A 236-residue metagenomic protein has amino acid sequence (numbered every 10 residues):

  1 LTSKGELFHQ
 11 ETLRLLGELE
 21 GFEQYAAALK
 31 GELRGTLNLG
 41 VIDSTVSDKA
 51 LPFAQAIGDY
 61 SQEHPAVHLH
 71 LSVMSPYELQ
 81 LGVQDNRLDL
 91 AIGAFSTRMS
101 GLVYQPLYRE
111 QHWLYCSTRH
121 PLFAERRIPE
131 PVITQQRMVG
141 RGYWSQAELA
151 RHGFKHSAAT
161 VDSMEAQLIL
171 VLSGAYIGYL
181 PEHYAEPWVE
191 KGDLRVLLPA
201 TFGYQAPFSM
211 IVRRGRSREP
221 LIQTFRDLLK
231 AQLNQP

Functional and structural regions predicted by a protein language model:
L1-L19, A26-L29: Basic, amphipathic "hinge/linker" alpha-helix immediately C-terminal to the N-terminal HTH DNA-binding motif
K4-E11, P52, S217-A231: Short amphipathic alpha-helical coupling segments at ligand-binding clamshell hinges and other catalytic/signaling
E32-E63: N-terminal winged-helix
T36-I42, A91, V139, G178 (+1 more regions): Short, well-ordered beta-strand segments
S72, Y77-R87, M164-A175: Short helices/loops that flank or line small-molecule/ion binding pockets
Y77-H112: Short beta-strand-centered segments that line the small-molecule binding cleft or hinge of alpha/beta clamshell
Y104-A175, L180-Q205, Q223, A231-P236: C-terminal regulatory
Y115-R119, P207-R218: A bilobed periplasmic-binding-protein/Venus flytrap-type ligand-binding module shared by bacterial periplasmic
